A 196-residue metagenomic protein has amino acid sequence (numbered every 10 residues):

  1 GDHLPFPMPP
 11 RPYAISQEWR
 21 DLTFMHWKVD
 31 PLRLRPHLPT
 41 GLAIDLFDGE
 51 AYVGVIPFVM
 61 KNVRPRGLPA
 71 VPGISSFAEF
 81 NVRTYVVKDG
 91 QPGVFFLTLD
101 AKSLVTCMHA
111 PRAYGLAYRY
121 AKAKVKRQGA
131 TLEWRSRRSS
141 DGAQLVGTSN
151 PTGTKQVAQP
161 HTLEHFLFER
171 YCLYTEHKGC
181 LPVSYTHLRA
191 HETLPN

Functional and structural regions predicted by a protein language model:
G1-R66: Hydrophobic, proline/glycine-rich low-complexity stretches
T23-F24, Y52-P57, N81-Y85, V94-T98 (+1 more regions): Ordered hydrophobic segments in well-structured contexts
P36, H165, A190: Charged/polar, solvent-exposed surface patches and flexible loops
V63-R138: Aromatic- and glycine-enriched beta-alpha-beta binding-site module
A121-V183: A contiguous pocket-lining binding segment that forms or flanks enzyme active sites
T186-T193: Conserved small/polar residues in nucleotide/adenosyl-binding loops
